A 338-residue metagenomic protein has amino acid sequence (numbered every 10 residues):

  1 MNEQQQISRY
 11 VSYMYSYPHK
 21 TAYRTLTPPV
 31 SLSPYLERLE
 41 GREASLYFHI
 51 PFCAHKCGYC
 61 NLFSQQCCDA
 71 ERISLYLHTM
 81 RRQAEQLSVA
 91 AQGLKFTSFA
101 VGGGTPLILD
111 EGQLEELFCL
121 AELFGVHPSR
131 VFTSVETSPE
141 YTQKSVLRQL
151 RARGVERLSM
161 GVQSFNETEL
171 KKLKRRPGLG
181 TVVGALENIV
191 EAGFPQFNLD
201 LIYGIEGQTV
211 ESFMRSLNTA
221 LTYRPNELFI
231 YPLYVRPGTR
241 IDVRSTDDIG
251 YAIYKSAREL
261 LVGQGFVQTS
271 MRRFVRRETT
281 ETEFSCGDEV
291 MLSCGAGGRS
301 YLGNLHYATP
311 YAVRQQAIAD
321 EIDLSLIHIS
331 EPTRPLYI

Functional and structural regions predicted by a protein language model:
M1-A44, H55: Flexible, acidic/Gly-rich N-terminal and inter-domain linker regions that tether and position cofactor-handling modules
A22, C57, R175-G178: Short capping/connector residues at structural and topological boundaries
T27, S31, I50-A54, E156 (+2 more regions): Membrane-targeting and insertion segments and their boundary/processing signals
R38-E40, P51, G93, H127: Short, flexible hinge/linker loops that cap or flank conserved catalytic cores
E40-L77: Canonical Radical SAM [4Fe-4S] cluster-binding loop centered on the CxxxCxxC motif and its immediate flanking residues
C67-A90, L94-S330, R334: C-terminal scaffold of the Radical SAM
